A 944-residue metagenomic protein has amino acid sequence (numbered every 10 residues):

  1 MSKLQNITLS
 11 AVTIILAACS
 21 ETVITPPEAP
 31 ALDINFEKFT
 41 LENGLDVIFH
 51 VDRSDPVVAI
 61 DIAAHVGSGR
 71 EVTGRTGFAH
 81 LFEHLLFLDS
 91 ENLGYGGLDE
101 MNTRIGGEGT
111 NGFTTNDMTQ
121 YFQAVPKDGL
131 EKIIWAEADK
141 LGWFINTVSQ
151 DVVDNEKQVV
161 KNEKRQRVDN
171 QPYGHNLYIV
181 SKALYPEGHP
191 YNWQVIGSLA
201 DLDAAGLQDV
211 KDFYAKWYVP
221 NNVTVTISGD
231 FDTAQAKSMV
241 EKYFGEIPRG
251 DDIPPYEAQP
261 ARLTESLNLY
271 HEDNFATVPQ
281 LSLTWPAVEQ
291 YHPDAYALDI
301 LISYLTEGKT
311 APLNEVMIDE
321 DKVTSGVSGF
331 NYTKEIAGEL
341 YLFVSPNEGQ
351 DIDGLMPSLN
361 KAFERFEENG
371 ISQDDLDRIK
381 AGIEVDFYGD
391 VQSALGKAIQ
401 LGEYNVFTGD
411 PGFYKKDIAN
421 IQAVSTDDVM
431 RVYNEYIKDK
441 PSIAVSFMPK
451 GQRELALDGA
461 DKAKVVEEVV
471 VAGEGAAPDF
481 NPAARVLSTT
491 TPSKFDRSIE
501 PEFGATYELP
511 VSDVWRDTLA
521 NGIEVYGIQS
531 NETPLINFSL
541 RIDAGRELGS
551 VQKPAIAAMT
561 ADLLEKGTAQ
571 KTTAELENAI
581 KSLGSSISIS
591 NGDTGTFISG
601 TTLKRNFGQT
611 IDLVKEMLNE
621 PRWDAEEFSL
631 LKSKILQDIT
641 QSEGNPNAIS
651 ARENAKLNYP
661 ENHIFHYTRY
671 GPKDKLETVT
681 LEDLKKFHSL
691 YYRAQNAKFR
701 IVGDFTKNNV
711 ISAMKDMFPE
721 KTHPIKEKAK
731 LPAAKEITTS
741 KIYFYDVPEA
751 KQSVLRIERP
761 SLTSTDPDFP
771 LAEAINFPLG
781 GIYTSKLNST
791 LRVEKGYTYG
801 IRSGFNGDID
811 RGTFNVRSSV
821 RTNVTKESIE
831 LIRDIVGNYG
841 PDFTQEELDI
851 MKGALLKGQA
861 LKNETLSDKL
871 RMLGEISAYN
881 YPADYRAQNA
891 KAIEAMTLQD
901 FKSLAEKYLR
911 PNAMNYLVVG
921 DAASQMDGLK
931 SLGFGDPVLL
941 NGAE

Functional and structural regions predicted by a protein language model:
M1-S20: Gram-negative bacterial Sec-dependent N-terminal signal peptides
C19-V47, D232-D273, Q280, N314-E315 (+7 more regions): Proteolytic maturation boundary segments
H50, D55-E71, G77-L81, G96-W143 (+17 more regions): M16 family metallopeptidases and their MPP-like homologs
A138-V148, Y243-D251, N360-I371, M617-W623 (+3 more regions): A common structural junction motif
V160-R167, Q259-E272, I379-V391, T602-L603 (+3 more regions): Short, conserved secondary-structure transition motifs
